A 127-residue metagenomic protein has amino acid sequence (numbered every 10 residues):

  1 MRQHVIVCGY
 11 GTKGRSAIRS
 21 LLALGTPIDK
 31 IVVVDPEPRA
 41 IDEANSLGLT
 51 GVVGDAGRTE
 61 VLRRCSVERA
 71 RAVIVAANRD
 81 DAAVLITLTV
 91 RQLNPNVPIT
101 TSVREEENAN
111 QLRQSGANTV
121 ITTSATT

Functional and structural regions predicted by a protein language model:
M1-T127: Cytosolic regulatory regions of ion transport systems
